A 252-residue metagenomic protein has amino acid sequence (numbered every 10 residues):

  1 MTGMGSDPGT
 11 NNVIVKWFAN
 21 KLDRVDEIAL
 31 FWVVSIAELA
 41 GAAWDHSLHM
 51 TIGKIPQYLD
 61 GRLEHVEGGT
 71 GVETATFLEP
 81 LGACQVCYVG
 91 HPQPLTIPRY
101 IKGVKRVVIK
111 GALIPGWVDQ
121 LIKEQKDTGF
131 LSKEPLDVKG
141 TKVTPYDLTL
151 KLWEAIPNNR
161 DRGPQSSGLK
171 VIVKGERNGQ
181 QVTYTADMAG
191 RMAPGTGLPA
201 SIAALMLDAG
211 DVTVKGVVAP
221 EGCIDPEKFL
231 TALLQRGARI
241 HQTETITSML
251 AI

Functional and structural regions predicted by a protein language model:
M1-T2, G190: Acidic/glycine-enriched edge-of-secondary-structure segments
T2-I14, A19, A203: Short alpha-helices
N20-I252: C-terminal catalytic/substrate-binding lobe primarily of soluble NAD(P)-dependent oxidoreductases
